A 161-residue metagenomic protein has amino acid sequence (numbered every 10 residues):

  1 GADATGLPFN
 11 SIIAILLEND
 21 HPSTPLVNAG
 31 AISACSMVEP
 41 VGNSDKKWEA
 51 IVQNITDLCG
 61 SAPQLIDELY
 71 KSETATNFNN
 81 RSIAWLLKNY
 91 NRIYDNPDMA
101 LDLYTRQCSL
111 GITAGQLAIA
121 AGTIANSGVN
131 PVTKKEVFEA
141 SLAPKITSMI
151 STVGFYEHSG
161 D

Functional and structural regions predicted by a protein language model:
G1-A2, A120: Active-site SXXK
A2-Q107: Active-site-adjacent helix/loop patches that line small-molecule binding or acyl-intermediate pockets
S33, G111-N130: Active-site-proximal alpha-helical segments within enzyme catalytic domains
S36, W85, I119-G122, S148-S151: Generic alpha-helical structural context detector
L86-R92, T123-N126, T152-F155: Glycine-rich, acidic and aromatic/proline-enriched surface loops and short helix-turn segments that act as binding
D102, I112, S127, S141-P144: Cytosolic covalent-transfer regions centered on His/Cys nucleophiles that carry phosphoryl or persulfide groups
P131-D161: Conserved SxxK-family serine transpeptidase/carboxypeptidase catalytic domain of penicillin-binding proteins
